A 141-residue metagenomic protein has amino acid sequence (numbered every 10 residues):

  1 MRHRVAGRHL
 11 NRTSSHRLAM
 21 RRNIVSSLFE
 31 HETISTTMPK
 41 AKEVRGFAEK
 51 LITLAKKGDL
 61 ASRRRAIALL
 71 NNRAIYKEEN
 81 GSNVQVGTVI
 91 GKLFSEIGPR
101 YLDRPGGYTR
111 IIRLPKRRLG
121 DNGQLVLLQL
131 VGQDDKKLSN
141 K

Functional and structural regions predicted by a protein language model:
R2-N11, A19, N23-K141: Structured, basic alpha/beta domains of bacterial-type, RNA-associated proteins
